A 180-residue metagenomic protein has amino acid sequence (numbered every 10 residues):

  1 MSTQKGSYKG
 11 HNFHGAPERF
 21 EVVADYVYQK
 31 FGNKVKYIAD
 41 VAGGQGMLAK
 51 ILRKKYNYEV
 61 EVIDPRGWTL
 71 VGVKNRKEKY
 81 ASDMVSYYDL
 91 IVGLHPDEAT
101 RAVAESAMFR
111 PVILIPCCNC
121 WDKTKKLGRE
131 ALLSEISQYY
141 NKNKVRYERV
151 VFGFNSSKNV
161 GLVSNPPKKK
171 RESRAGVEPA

Functional and structural regions predicted by a protein language model:
M1-N33, L48-K50, K54: S-adenosyl-L-methionine
A39-D83: SAM cofactor-binding core of SAM-dependent methyltransferases, primarily the Rossmann-like beta-alpha-beta module
G46-A49, A99-V103: Short, well-ordered alpha-helical microsegments
L70-K74, C120-E130: Short, charged, surface-exposed secondary-structure boundary motifs
D89-A102, C118: A short SAM/SAH-binding and catalytic strip from SAM-dependent methyltransferases
R110-K123: Conserved beta-strand signature within the Rossmann-like core of class I S-adenosyl-L-methionine
G128-R171: Active-site capping/gating segments
E172-P179: Short, positively charged low-complexity motifs
